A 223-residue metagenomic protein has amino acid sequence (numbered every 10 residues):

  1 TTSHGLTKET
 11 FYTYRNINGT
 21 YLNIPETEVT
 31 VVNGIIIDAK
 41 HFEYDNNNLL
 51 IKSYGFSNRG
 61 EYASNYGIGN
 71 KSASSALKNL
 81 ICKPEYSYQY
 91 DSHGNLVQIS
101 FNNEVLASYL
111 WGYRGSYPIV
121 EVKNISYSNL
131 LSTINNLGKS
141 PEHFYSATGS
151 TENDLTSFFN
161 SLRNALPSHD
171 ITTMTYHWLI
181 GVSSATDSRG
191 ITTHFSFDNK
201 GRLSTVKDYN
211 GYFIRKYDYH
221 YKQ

Functional and structural regions predicted by a protein language model:
T1-N129, N135-G149, T156, P167-H169 (+1 more regions): Non-catalytic interaction/targeting regions
N160-N164: Acidic, low-complexity interaction regions
V206-Q223: C-terminal tail/sorting-segment detector
